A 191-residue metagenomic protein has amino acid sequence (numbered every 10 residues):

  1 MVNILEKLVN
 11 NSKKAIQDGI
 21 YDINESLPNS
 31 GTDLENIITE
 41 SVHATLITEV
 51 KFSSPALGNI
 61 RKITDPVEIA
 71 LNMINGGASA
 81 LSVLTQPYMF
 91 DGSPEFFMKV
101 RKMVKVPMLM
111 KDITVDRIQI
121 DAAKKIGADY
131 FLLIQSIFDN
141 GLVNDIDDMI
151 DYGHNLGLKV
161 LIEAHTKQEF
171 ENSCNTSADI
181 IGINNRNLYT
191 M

Functional and structural regions predicted by a protein language model:
M1-M108, V115-I118, Y152, G157-A178 (+1 more regions): Conserved N-terminal beta1-alpha1 strand-loop-helix module at the mouth
D112-T114, I120, F131: Short acidic catalytic loops
I118-Q119, N140-I146, T190-M191: Short, charged, surface-exposed secondary-structure boundary motifs
K125-N140, G182-T190: Glycine-rich phosphate-binding active-site loops on the catalytic face of alpha/beta enzymes
I137-G157: Solvent-exposed, charged amphipathic helical/linker segments at domain boundaries
